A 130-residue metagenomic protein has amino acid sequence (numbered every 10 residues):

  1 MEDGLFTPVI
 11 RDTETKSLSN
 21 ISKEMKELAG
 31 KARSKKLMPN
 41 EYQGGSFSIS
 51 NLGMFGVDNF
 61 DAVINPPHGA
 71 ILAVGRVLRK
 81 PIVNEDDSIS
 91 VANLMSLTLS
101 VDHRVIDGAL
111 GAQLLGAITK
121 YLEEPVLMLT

Functional and structural regions predicted by a protein language model:
M1-T130: C-terminal catalytic/motor cores of large multi-domain enzyme assemblies
